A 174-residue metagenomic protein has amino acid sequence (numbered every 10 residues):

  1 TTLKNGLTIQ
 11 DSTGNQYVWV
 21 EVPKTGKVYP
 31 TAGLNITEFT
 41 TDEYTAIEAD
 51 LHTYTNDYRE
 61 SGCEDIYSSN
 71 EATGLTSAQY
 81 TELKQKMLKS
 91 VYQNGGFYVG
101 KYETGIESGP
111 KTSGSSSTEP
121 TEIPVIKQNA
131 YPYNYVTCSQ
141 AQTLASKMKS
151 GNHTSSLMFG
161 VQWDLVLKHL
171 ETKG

Functional and structural regions predicted by a protein language model:
T1-P30, S155: GGW-centered surface loops in extracellular recognition modules
T13-G14, F39-G174: Short aromatic-cysteine micro-motif
G26-L34, I106-T112: Short, solvent-exposed loop/turn elements at domain surfaces
